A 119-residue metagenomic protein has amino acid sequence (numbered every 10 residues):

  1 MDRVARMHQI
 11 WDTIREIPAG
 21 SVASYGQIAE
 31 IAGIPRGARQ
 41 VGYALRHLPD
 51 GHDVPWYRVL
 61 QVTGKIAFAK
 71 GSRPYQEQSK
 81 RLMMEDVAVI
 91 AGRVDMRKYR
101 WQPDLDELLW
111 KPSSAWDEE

Functional and structural regions predicted by a protein language model:
M1-E119: Nucleic acid-binding interface residues in structured DNA/RNA-binding domains, emphasizing the DNA-engaging scaffolds
